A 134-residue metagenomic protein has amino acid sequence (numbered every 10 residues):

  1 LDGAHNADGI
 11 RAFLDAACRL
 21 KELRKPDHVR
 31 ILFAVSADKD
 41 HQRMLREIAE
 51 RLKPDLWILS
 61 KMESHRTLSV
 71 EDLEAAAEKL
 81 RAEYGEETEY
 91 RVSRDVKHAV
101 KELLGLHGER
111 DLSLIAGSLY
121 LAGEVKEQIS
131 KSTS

Functional and structural regions predicted by a protein language model:
L1-L56: Nucleotide phosphate-binding/pyrophosphate-handling subdomain across enzymes that bind or process nucleotide phosphates
R19, L23-R24, E83, K101 (+1 more regions): Eukaryotic N-terminal low-complexity, Ser/Thr- and Lys/Arg-rich leader segments that predominantly function as
L45-L112: C-terminal helical cap/extension that packs against the catalytic core of soluble nucleotide-cofactor enzymes
S118: Active-site-proximal loop/hinge segments that shape catalytic or ion-binding/gating pockets
L121-G123: Short, active-site-adjacent cap segments at secondary-structure transitions
